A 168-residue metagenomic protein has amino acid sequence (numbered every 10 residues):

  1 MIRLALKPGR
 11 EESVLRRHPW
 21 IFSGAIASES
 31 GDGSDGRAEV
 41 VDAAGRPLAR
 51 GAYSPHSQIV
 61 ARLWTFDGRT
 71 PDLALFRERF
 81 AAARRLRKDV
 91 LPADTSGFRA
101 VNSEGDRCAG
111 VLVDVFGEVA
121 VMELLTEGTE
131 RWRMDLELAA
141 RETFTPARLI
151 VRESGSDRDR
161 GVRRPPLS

Functional and structural regions predicted by a protein language model:
M1-V115, P166: Non-catalytic accessory regions of SAM-dependent methyltransferases
V41-A43, E123, R152: Residue-level recognition of conserved beta-strand edge/terminus positions
A52, L125, S154: Surface loops and adjacent helix of pleckstrin homology
I59-L63, E123-L125, R131-L136: A short, polar/proline- and glycine-enriched secondary-structure boundary/capping micro-motif
D72-R79, G128, W132-L136: Short amphipathic alpha-helical segments
V101-D114, E130-S168: Non-catalytic substrate-recognition/targeting regions of SAM-dependent transferases
E118: Divalent cation-coordinating acidic motifs and surrounding scaffolds that mediate Ca2+/Mg2+/Mn2+/Zn2+-dependent binding
